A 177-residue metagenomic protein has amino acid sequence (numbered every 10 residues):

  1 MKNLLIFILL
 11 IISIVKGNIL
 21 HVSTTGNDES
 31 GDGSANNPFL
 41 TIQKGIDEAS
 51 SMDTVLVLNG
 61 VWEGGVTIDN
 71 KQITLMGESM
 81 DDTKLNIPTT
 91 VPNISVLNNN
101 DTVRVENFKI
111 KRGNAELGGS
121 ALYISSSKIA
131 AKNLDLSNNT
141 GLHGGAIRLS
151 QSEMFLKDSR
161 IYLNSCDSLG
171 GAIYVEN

Functional and structural regions predicted by a protein language model:
L4-V15: Sec-dependent N-terminal signal peptides
V15-K44, V61, E78: Right-handed parallel beta-helix/beta-solenoid
N18, S51-T54: Loop/turn elements at helix/coil->beta-strand transitions in domains of secreted/extracellular proteins
Q43, D47-S51, E63-T74, K84-I129 (+3 more regions): Extracellular beta-strand-rich solenoid/capping regions of secreted or surface-exposed proteins that bind or remodel
D53-V57, L75-G77: Extracellular beta-strand repeat scaffolds in secreted/surface proteins
L122, L134, I147, S159-I161 (+1 more regions): Hydrophobic strand positions within the blades of repeat-based beta-sheet folds
